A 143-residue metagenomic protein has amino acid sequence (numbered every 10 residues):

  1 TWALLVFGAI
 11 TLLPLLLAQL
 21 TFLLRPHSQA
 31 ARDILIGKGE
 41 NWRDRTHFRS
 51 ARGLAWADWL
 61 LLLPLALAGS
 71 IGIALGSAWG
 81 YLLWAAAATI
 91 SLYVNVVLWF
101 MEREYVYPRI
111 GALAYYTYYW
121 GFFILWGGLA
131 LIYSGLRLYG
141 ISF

Functional and structural regions predicted by a protein language model:
T1-F143: Topology signature of small-to-medium multi-pass alpha-helical membrane proteins
